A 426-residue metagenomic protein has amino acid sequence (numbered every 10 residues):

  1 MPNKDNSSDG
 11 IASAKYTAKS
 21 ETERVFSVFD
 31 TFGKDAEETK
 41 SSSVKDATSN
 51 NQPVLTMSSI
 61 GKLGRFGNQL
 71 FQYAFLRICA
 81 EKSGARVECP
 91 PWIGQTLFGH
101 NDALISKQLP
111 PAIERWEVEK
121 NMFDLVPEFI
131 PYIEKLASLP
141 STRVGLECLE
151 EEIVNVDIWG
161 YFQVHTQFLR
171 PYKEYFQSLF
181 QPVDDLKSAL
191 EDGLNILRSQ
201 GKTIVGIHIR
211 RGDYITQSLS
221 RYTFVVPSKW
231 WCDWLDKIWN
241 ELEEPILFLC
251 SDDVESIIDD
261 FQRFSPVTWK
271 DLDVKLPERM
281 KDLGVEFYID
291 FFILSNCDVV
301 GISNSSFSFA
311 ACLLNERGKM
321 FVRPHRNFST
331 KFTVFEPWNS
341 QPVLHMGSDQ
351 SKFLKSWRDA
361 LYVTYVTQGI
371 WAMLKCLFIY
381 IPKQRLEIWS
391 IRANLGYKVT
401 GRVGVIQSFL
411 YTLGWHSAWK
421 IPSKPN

Functional and structural regions predicted by a protein language model:
N3-D9, Y16-T56: Juxtamembrane luminal stem/stalk of type II transmembrane Golgi/ER carbohydrate-processing enzymes
V25-G33, S42-S43, N50-P53, W92 (+7 more regions): Secretory-pathway luminal glycosyltransferase catalytic domains
T56-M57, R86-P91, G206-H208, F248-C250 (+2 more regions): A structural signal for short, well-ordered beta-strand segments and their strand-loop junctions that often border
G61-F71: A short, glycine/small-residue-rich beta-strand->loop->alpha-helix junction that serves as a flexible
F66, N240-S340: Donor-binding and catalytic core of enzymes assembling or modifying cell-surface/extracellular glycoconjugates
Q69-A80, W231-W239: Histidine-anchored nucleotide/phosphate-binding helix
S308, L313-Y365, W371, W389 (+2 more regions): Catalytic binding pocket for nucleotide-activated donors in carbohydrate/polymer assembly enzymes
